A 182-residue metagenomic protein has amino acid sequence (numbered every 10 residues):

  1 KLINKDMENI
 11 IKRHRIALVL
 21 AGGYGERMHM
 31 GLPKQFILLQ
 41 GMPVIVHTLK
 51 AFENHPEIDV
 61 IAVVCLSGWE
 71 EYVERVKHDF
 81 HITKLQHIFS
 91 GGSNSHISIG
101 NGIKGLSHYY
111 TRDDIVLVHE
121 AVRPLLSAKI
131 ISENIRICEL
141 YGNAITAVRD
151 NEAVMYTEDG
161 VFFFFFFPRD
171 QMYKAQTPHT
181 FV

Functional and structural regions predicted by a protein language model:
R13-E70: N-terminal glycine-rich phosphate-binding loop and ensuing alpha1 helix
V19, I45, G102, E120 (+2 more regions): Residue-level signal for inorganic ion chemistry
L49-E53, K77, L106: Hydrophobic C-terminal alpha-helix "anchor/cap" residues
I58-A62, Q86, G142: Short active-site oxyanion
E71-V76: Acidic helix N-cap motif at the loop->helix transition within catalytic regions of sugar-transfer enzymes
H78-D114: Short phosphate-binding loop-to-helix
I115-H119: Short aromatic-hydrophobic micro-motifs that form the base-stacking/packing surface for donor nucleotide recognition
L125-F181: Conserved core of the sugar-phosphate nucleotidyltransferase
